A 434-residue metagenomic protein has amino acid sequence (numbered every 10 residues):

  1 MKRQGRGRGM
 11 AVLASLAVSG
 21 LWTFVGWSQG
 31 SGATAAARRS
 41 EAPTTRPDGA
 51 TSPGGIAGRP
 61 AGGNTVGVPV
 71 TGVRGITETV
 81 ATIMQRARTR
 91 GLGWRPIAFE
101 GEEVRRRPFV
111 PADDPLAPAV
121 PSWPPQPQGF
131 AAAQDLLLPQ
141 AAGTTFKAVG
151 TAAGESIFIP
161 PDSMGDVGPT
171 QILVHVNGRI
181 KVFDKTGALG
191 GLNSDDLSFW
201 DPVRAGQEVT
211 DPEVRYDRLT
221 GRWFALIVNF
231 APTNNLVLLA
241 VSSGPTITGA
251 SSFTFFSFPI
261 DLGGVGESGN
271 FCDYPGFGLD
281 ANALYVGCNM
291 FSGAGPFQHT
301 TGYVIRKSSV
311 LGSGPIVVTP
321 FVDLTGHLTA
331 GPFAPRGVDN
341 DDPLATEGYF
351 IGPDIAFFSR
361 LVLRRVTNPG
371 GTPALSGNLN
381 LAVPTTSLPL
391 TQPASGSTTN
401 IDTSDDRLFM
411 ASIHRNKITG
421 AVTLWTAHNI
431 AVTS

Functional and structural regions predicted by a protein language model:
M1-G7: N-terminal secretory signal peptides that target proteins for export/translocation
L13-G26: Bacterial N-terminal signal peptides
Q29-S434: C-terminal PAP-associated
